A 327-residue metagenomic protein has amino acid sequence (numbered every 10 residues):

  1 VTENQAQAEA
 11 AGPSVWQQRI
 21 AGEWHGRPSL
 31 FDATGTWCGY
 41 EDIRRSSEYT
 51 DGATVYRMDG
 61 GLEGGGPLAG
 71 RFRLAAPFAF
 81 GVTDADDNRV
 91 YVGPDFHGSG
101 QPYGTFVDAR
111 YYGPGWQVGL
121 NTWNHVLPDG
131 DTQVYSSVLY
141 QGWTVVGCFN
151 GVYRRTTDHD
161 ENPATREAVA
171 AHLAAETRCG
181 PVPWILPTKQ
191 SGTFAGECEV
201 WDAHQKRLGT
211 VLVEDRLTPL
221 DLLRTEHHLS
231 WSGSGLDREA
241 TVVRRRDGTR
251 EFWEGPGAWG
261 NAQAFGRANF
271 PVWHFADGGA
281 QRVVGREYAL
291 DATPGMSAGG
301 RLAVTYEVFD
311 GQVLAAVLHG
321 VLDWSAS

Functional and structural regions predicted by a protein language model:
V1-T83, G93, G115-V213, D221 (+1 more regions): Amphipathic/hydrophobic helical signal segments and adjacent flexible N-terminal regions that mediate secretion
G26, G98-G100, S136-V138, G196 (+2 more regions): Glycine-centered structural positions embedded in regular secondary structure
S47, L217, E287-A289: Generic low-polarity alpha-helical segments
Y49-G115, H204-D277: Central antiparallel beta-sheet cores of small beta-barrel/beta-sandwich binding domains
D108-A109, W123, S136, V284: Short, well-ordered beta-strand segments in beta-rich or mixed alpha/beta enzyme and ligand-binding folds
A264-L314: C-terminal structured domain segments
